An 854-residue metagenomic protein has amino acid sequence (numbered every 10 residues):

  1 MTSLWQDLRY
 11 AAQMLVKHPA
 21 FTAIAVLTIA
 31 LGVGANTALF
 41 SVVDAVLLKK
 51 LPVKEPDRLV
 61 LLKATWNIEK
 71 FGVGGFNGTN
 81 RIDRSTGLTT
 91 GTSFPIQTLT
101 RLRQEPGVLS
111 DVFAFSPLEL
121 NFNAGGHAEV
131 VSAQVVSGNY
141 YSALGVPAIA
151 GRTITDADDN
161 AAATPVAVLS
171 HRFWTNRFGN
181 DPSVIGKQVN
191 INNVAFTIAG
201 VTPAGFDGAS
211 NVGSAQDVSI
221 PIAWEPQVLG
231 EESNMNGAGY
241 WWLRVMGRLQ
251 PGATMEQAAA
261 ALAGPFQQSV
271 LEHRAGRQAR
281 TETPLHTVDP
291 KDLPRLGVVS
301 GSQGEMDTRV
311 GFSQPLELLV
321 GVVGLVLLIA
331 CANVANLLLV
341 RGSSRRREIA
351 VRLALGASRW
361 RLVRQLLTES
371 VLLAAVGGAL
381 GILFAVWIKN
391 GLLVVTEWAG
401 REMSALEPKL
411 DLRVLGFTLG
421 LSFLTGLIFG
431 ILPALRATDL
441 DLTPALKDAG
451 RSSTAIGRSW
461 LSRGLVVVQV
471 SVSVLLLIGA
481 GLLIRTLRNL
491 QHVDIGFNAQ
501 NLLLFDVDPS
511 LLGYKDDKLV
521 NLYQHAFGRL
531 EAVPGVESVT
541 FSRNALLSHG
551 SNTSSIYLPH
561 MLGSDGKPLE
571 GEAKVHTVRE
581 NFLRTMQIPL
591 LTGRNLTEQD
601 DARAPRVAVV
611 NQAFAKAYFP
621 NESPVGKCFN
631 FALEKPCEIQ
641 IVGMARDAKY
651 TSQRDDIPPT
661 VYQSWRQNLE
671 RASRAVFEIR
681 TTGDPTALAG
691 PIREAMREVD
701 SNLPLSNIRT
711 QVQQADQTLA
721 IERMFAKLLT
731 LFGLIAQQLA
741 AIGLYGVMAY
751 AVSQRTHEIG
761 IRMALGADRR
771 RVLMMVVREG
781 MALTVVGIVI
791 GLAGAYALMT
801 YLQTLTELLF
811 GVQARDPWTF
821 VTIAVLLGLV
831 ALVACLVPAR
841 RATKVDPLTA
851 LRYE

Functional and structural regions predicted by a protein language model:
M1-I24, H127, A162, Q267-L325 (+10 more regions): Membrane-helix entry/capping segments
M1-T22, G304-T308, L337-R364, T368 (+3 more regions): Alpha-helical transmembrane segments of integral membrane proteins
R9, A330-A374, G450, I742-T784 (+3 more regions): Interfacial "coupling" helices/loops that link adjacent transmembrane helices in transporter permeases
H18-V46, K50-E55, A330-C331, A374-A379 (+4 more regions): Short, strongly hydrophobic transmembrane alpha-helices
N36-I185, N190-T197, A238-W242, E256-R295 (+7 more regions): Structured, solvent-exposed hinge/loop segments at the ends of secondary-structure elements
L39-V42, A335, V371-L442, L482-R485 (+1 more regions): Small-residue-rich transmembrane alpha-helices
Q104, A199-G208, E225-V310, H525-V539 (+3 more regions): "Rare, low-scoring activations can occur in soluble or secreted enzymes where short amphipathic helices or signal
